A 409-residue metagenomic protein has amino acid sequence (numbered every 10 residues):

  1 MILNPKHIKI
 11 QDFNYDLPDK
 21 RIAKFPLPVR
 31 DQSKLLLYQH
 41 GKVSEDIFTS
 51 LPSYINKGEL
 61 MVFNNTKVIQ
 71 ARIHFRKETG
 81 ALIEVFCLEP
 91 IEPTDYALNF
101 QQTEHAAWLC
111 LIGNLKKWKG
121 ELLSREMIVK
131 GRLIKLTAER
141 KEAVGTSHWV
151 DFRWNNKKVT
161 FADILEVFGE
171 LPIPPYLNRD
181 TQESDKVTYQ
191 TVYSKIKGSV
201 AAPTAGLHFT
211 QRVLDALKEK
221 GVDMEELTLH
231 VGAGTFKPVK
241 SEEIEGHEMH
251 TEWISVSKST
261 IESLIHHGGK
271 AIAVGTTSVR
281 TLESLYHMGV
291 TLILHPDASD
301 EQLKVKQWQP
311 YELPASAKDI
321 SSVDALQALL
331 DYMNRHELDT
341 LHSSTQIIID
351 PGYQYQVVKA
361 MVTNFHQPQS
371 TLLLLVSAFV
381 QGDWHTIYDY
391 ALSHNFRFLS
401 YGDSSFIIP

Functional and structural regions predicted by a protein language model:
M1-P409: Surface-exposed, charge/polar-rich loops and edge strands
